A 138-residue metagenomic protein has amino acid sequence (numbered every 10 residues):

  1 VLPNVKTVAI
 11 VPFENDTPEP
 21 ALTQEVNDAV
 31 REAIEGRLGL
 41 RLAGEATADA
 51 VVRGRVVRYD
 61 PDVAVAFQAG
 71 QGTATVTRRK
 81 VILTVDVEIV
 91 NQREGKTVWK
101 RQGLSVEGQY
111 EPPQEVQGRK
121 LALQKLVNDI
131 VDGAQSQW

Functional and structural regions predicted by a protein language model:
V1-E32, G36-G39, G44-T47, P61 (+4 more regions): A structural "domain/chain start" motif
T23, N27, I82-L83, L123: A general structural signal for well-ordered alpha-helical segments in protein cores
G36-R41, A46-V98, E107-Q117, N128: Surface-exposed short loop/turn segments
R119-V131: Short, amphipathic alpha-helical "lid/cap" segments that border enzyme active or binding sites
